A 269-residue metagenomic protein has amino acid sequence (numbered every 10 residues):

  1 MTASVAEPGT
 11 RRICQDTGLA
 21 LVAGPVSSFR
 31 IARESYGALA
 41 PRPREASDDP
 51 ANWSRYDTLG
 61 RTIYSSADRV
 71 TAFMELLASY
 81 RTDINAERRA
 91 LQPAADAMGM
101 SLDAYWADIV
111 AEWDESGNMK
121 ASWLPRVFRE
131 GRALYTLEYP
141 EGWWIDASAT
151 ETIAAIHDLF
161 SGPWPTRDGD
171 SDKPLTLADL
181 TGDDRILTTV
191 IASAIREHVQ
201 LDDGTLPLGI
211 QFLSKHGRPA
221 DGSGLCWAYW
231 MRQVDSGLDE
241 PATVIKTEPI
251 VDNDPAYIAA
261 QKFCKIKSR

Functional and structural regions predicted by a protein language model:
T2-P50, N85-R269: Active-site and NAD+-binding cores of ADP-ribose-processing enzymes
A51-I84: Extended catalytic/binding region for NAD+/ADP-ribose chemistry, centered on the ART fold
